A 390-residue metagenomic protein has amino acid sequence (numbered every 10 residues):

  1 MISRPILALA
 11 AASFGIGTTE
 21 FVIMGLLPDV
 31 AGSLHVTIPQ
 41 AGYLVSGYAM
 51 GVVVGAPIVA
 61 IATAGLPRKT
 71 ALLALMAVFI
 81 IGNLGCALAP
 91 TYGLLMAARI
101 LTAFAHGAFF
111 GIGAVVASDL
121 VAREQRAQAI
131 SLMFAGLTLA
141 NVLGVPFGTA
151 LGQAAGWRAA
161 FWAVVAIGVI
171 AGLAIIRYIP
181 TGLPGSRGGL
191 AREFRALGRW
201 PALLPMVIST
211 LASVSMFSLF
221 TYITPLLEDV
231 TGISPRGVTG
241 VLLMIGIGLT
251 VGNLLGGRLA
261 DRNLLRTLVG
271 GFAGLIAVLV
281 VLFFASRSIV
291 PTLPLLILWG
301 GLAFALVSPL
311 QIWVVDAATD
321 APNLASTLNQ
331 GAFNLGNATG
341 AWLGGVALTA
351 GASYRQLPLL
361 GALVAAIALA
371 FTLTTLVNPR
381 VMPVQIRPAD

Functional and structural regions predicted by a protein language model:
H35, P67, L88-L94, G232 (+1 more regions): Helix-breaking motifs and short loop linkers at transmembrane-helix boundaries and internal kinks in secondary membrane
V54-G93: Conserved MFS/SLC helix-loop-helix module at the cytosolic interface between two early adjacent transmembrane helices
A56-P67, G252-L264, L348-T349: Helix-to-loop junctions at the C-terminal end of transmembrane segments in multipass secondary transporters
V78, G82-G85, G93-T102, V290-L298: Paired small-residue
L94, A122-R177, Y222, L226: Helix-loop-helix hairpin linking two adjacent transmembrane segments in secondary transporters
A98-G136: Cytoplasmic helix-loop-helix junction between adjacent transmembrane helices in 12-TM secondary transporters
F109-V121, A305-A318: Intracellular juxtamembrane helix-capping segments at the cytosolic ends of symmetry-related transmembrane helices
R266-L310: C-terminal transmembrane helical hairpin of 12-TM major facilitator-type secondary transporters
